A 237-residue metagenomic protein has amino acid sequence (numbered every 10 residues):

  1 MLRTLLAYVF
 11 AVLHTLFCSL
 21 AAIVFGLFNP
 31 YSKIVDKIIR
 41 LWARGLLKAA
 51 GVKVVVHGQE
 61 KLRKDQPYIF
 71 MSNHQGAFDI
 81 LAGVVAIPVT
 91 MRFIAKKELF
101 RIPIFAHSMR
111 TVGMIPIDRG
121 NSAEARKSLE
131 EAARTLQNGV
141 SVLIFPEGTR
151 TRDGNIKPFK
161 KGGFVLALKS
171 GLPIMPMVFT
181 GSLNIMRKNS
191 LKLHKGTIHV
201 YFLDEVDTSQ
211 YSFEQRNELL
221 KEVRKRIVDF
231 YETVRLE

Functional and structural regions predicted by a protein language model:
M1-V55, H107-S108: A transmembrane-helix-recognition feature enriched in membrane-embedded lipid enzymes and envelope glyco-/phospholipid
T4-F10, I39-A95: Conserved H-X4-D acyltransferase segment
A43, M114-D118, T149: Short, basic, glycine/proline-bearing loop/turn elements
H57, I94-K96, D118-R119, P146 (+1 more regions): Thr-Gly-centered strand-to-loop micro-motif
N73, R110-V112, K192-K195: Short, hinge-like loop/turn segments at secondary-structure boundaries
F78-K127, E131: Membrane-embedded segments
R126-E237: Non-catalytic C-terminal accessory region of glycerolipid acyltransferases and related lyso-lipid remodeling enzymes
